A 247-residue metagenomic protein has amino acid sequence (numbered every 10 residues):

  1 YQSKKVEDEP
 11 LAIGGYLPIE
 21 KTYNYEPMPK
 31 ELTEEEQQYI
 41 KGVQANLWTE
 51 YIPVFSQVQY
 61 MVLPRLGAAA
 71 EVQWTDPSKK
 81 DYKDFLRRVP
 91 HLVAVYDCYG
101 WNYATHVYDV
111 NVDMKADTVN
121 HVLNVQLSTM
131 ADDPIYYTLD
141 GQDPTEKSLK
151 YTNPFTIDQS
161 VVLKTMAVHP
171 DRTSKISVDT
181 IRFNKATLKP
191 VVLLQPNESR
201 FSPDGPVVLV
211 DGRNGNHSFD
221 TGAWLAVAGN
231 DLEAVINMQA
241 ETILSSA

Functional and structural regions predicted by a protein language model:
Y1-L123: Flexible, acidic glycine-rich loops studded with aromatic residues
T33, N237-M238: Short, flexible, glycine/charge-rich loop motifs used to bind or transfer phosphoryl groups or to couple energy/partner
G42, P154, S245-S246: Extracellular/lumenal ectodomain signal focusing on beta-strand-rich modules and carbohydrate-recognition contexts
L66, Y137, A247: Hydrophobic, well-ordered secondary-structure elements that form the walls of internal hydrophobic environments
K80, L86-I236: Short, compositionally stereotyped local motifs that mark structural "simplifiers"
T165, S246-A247: Beta-strand-rich structural segments
N230-D231, Q239-S246: Extended extracellular/luminal ectodomain segments enriched in beta-structured repeat modules
